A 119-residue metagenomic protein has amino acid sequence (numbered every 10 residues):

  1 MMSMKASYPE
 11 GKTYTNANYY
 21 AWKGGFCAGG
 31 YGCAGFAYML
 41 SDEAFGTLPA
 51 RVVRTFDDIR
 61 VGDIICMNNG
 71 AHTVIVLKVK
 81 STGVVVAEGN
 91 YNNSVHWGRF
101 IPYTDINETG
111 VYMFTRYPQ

Functional and structural regions predicted by a protein language model:
M1-K80, A87-E88: Secreted/periplasmic proteins that engage bacterial cell-wall peptidoglycan
N16, L77-Q119: Aromatic- and glycine-rich peptidoglycan recognition patches
